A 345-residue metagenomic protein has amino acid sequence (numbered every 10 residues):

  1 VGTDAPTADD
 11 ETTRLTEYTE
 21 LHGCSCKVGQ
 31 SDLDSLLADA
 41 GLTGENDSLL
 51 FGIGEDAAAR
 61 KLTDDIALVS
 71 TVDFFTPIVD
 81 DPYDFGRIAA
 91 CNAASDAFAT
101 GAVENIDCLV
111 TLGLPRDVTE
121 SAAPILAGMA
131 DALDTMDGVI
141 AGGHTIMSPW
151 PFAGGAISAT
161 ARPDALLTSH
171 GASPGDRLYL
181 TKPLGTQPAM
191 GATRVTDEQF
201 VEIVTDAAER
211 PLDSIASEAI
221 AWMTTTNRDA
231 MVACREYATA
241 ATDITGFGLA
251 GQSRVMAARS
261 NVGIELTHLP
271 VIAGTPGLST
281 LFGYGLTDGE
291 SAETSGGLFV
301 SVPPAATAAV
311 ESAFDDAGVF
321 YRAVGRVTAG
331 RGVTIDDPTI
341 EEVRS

Functional and structural regions predicted by a protein language model:
G2-S345: Helix-biased detector of long, well-ordered alpha-helical tracts
